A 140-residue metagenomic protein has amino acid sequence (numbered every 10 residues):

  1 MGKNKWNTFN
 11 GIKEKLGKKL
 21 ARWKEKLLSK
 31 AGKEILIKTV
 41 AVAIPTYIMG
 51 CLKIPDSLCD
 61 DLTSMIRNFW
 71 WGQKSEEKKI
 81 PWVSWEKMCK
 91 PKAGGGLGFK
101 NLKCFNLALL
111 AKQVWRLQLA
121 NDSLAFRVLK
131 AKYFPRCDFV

Functional and structural regions predicted by a protein language model:
M1-V140: A helix-boundary/hinge signal
